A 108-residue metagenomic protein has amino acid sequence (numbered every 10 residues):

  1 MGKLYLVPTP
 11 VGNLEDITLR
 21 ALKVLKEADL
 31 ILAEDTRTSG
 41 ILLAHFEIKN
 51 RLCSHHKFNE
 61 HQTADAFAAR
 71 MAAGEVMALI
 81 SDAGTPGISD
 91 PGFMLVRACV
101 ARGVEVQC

Functional and structural regions predicted by a protein language model:
M1-F58: Glycine-rich, flexible N-terminal cofactor/catalytic loop recognition
D16, Q62, D90: Residues that form or flank phosphate/diphosphate-binding pockets in enzymes that use nucleotide phosphates
R20-L22, H45-I48, F67-A69, P91-V96: Short, glycine/charged-enriched secondary-structure capping and boundary segments
R37-T38, Q62, P86, M94: Short alpha-helical
F58-A68: Glycine-rich, highly charged phosphate/nucleotide-binding loops
A72-C108: Short glycine-cluster motifs
